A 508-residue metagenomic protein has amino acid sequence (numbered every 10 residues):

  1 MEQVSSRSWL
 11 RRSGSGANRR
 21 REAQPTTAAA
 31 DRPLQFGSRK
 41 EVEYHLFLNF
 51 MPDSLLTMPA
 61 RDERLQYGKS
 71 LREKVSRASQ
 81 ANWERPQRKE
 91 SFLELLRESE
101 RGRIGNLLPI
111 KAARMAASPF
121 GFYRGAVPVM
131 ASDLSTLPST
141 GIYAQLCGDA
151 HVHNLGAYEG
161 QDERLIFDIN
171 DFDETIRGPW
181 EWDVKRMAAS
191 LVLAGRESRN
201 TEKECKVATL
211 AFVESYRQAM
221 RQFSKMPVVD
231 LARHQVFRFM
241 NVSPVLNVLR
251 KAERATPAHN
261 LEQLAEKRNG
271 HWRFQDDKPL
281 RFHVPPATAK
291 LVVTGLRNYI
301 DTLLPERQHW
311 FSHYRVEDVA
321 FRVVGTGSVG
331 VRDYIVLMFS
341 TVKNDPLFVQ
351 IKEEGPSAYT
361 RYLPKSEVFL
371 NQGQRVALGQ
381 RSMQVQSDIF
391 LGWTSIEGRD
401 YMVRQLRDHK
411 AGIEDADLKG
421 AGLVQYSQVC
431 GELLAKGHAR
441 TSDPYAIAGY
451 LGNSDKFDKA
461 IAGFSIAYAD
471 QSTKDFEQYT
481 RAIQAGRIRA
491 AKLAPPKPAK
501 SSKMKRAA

Functional and structural regions predicted by a protein language model:
Q3, A23-Q24, R32-G37, V42-E43: Short, low-complexity intrinsically disordered segments enriched in A/P/G/S/L with frequent Arg, especially at protein
S6, G14, N18, A23-R32: Short alpha-helix boundary/capping segments
P52-E63, V75-N82: Intrinsically disordered, low-complexity regulatory segments in eukaryotic proteins
Y67-S70, K74-R77, Q87-K111, M115-C147 (+3 more regions): Conserved ATP-binding subdomain of kinase catalytic cores across diverse folds
Q235-R297: Long, low-complexity segments enriched in small/aliphatic residues
A494-A508: Acidic, low-complexity intrinsically disordered tails
